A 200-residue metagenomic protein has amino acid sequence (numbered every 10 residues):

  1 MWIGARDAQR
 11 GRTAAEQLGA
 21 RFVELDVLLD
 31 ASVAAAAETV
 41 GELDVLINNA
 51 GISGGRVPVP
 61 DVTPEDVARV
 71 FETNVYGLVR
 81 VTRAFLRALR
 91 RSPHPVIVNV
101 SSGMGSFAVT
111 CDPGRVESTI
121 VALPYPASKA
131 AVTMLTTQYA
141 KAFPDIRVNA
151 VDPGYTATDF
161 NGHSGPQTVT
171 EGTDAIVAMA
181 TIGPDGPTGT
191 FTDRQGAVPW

Functional and structural regions predicted by a protein language model:
M1-T13: Conserved glycine-rich Rossmann-like NAD(P)H-binding loop of the short-chain dehydrogenase/reductase
E16-A31: Rossmann-fold cofactor-recognition segment
L28-E42: Conserved Rossmann-fold cofactor-binding substructure of NAD(P)-dependent oxidoreductases
L46-I47, I97: Conserved hydrophobic beta-strands of the Rossmann-like cofactor-binding core in SDR/related NAD(P)H-dependent
I47, V81-F85, L89, L135-T136: Hydrophobic positions on the long internal alpha-helix of Rossmann-like NAD(P)-dependent oxidoreductase domains
I52, R56, P60-F71, R90-K141: Catalytic loop of short-chain dehydrogenase/reductase
A130-T133, T137, K141, D145-I146 (+3 more regions): C-terminal helical subdomain
